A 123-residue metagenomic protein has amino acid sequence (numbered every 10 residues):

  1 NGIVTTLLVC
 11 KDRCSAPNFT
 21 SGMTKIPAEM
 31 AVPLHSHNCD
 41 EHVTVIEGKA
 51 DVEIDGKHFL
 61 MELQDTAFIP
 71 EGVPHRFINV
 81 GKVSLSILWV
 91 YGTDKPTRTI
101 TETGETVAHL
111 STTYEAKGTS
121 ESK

Functional and structural regions predicted by a protein language model:
N1-N18, E102-K123: A short, N-terminal "cap"/entry segment at the start of jelly-roll beta-barrel domains of the cupin/DSBH fold
T5-C10, G22-H37, E71: Conserved short histidine dyad/triad with adjacent acidic residue
C14, K82-V83: Short strand-connecting beta-turns/loops that link adjacent beta-strands
M23-P27, S36-V52, V90-T93: Short, conserved beta-strand element in jelly-roll/cupin
M23-T24, F68, V83-R98: A short hydrophobic beta-strand segment most commonly corresponding to one strand of the jelly-roll/cupin
P33-L34, V52-E53, I69, H75-K82: Short beta-strand His + acidic residue motifs that chelate non-heme Fe in jelly-roll/DSBH and cupin folds
H42, K49-D51, H58, P74 (+1 more regions): Structural motif
G56-E71: Short acidic-glycine-tyrosine-enriched beta hairpin
